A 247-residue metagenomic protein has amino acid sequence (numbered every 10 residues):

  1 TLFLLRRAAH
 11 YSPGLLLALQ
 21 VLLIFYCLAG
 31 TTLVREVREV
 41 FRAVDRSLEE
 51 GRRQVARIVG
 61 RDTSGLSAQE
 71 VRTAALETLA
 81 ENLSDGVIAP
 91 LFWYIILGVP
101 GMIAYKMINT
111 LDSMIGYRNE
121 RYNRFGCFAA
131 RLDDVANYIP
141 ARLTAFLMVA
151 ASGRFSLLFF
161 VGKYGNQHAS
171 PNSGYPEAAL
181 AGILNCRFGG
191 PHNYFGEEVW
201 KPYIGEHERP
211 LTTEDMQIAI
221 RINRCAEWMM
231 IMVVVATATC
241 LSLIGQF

Functional and structural regions predicted by a protein language model:
T1-I103, G116-F247: Hydrophobic alpha-helical transmembrane segments
M107, L111, I115: Active-site His/Glu-centered metal-binding helix of metallohydrolases
